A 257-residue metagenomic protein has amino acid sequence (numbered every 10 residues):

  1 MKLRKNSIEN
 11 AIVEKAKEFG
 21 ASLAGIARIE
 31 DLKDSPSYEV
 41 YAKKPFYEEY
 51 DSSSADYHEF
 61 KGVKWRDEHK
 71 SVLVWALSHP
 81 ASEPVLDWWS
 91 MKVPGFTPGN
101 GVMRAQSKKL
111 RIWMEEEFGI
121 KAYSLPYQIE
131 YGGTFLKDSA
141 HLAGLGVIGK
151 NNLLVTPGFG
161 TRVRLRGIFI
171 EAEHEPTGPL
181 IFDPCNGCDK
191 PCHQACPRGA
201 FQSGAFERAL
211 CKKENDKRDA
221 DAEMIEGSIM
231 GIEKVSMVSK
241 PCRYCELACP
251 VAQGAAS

Functional and structural regions predicted by a protein language model:
M1-K92: Non-catalytic, usually N-terminal nucleic-acid engagement modules in DNA/RNA processing proteins
P84-V85, W89-S257: Catalytic cores of enzyme domains
